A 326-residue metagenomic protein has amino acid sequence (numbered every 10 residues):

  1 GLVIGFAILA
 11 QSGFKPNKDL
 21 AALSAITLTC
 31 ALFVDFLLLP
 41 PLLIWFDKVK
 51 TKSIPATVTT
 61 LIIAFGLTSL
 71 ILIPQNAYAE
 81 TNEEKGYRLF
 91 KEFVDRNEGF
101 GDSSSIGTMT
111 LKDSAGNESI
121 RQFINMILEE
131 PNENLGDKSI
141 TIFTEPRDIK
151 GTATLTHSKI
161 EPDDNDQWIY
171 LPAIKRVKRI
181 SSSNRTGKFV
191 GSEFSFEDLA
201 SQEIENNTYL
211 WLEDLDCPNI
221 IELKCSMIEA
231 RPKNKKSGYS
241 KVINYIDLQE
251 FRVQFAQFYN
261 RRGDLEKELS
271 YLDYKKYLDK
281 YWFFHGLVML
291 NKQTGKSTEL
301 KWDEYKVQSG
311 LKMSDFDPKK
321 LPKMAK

Functional and structural regions predicted by a protein language model:
G1-I73, A77: Membrane-embedded transmembrane helical bundles of large multi-pass transporters/channels
K15, F100, I149, P162 (+3 more regions): A cross-taxa feature marking solvent-exposed loop/turn segments within ectodomains of secreted and single-pass membrane
A77, D113-A115, I149, K236 (+2 more regions): Residue-level signal for secondary-structure boundary sites
T81-P172: N-terminal mature ectodomain segment of secretory-pathway/periplasmic proteins
L89-E92, T108, F123-I124, T208-L215 (+2 more regions): Short structured motifs
T144, L155, D166-Y170, R176-I204 (+2 more regions): Gly/Pro-enriched, hydrophobic low-complexity segments that function as extracytoplasmic propeptides/linkers
A325-K326: Short, solvent-exposed mixed-charge patches
